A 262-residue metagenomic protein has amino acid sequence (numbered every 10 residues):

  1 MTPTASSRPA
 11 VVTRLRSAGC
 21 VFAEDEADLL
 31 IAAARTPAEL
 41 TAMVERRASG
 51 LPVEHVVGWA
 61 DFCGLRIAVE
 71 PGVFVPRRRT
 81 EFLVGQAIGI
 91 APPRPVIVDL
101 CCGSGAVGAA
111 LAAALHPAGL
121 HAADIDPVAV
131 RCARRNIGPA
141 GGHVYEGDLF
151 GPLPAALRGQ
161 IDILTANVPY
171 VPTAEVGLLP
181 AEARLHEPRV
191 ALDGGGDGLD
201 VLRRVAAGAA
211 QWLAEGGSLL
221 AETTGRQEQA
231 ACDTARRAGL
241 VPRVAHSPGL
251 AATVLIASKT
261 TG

Functional and structural regions predicted by a protein language model:
M1-T41: A short N-terminal interaction module
E24-I90: Conserved AdoMet
L30, G50, T80, V107 (+6 more regions): Residue-level signal for inorganic ion chemistry
R79-L178: Conserved SAM/SAH cofactor-binding pocket of Class I
A87, L111, A183, V205 (+1 more regions): Class I S-adenosylmethionine-dependent transferase superfamily signal
V168-V201: Mobile active-site "lid"/loop adjacent to the S-adenosyl-L-methionine
G196-S258: Conserved Class I SAM-dependent methyltransferase catalytic core
T260-G262: Flexible, glycine-/basic-rich loop-and-beta segments that form/coincide with the SAM-dependent methyltransferase
